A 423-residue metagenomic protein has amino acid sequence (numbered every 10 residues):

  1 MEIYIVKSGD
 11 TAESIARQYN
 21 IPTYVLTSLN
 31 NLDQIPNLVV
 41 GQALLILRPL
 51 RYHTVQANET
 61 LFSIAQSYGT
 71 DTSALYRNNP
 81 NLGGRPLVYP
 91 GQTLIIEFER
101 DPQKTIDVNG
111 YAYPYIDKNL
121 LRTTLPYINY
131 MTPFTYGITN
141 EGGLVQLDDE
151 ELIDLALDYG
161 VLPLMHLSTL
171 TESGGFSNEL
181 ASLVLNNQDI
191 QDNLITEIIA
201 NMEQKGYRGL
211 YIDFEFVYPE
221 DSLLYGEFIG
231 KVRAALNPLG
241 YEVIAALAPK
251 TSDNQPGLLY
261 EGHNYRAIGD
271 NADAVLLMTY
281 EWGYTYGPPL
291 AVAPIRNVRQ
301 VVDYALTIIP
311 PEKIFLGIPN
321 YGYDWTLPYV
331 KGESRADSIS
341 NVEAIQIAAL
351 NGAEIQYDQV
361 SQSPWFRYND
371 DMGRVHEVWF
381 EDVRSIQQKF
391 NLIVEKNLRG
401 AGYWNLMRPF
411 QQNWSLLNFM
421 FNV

Functional and structural regions predicted by a protein language model:
M1-N20, Q42-G69: Primarily a LysM-type cell-wall glycan-binding module
E99-N193: Glycan-recognition patch characteristic of GH18 chitinases/ENGases and related GlcNAc/peptidoglycan-binding proteins
T105, S173-I199, Q204, D253-L258 (+1 more regions): Active-site-adjacent "subsite" loops/lids of carbohydrate-active enzymes
A112-P126, Q188-E203, G257-R266, E381-L392: Short, acidic/polar
M131, I212, V275, L316 (+2 more regions): Conserved, mostly hydrophobic/aromatic
T132-T135, N193-L224, A274-P288: Active-site groove signature of glycoside hydrolases
N140-L147, L223-E227, K231-A348: Substrate-binding surface in catalytic domains of secreted glycosidases
H166-A181, N320-K389, M420-V423: Glycan-binding loop/region signatures in secreted carbohydrate-active enzymes
